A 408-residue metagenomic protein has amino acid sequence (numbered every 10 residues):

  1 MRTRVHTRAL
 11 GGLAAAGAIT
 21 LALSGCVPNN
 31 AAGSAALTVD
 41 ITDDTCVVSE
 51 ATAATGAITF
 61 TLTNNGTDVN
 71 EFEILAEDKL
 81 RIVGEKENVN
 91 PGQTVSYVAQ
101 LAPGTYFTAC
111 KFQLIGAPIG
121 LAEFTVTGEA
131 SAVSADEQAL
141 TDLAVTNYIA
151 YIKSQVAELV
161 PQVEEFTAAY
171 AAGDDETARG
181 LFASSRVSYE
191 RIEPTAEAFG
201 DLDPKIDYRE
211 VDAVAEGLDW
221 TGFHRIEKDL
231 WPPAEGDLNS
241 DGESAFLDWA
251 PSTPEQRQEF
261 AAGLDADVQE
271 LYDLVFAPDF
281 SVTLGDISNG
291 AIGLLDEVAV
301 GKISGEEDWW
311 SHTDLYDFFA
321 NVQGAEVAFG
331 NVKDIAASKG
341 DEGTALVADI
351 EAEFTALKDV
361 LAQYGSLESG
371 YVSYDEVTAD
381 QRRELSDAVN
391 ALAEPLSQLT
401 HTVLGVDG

Functional and structural regions predicted by a protein language model:
R2-A14: Bacterial N-terminal signal peptides that target proteins for export
A22-G25: C-terminal motif of bacterial Sec signal peptides marking the signal peptidase cleavage site
V27-N29: Bacterial signal peptide processing site
G33-A54: N-terminal edge beta-strand
S49-D68, V95-A109: Beta-strand cores of secreted/periplasmic/IMS beta-sandwich domains, seen most often in copper-related folds
E71-L75: Beta-strand signatures of extracellular beta-sandwich domains
N90-V133: Extracellular/periplasmic metallocenter environments
A130-G408: Mature extracytoplasmic or organellar-lumen-exposed domains after removal of signal/transit peptides
